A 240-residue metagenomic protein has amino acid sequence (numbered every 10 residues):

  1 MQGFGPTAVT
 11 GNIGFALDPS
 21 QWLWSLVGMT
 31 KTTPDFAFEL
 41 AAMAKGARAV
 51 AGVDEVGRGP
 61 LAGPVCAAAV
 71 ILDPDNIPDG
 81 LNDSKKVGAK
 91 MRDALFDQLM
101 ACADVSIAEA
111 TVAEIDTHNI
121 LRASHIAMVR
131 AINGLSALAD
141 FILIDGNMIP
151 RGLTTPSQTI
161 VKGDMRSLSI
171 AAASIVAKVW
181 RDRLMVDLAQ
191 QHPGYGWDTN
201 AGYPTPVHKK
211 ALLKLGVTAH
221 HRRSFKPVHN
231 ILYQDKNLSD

Functional and structural regions predicted by a protein language model:
Q2, A8, G14-D240: RNase H-like, Mg2+-dependent phosphodiesterase core, and more generally RNA phosphate-backbone-engaging helix-loop
